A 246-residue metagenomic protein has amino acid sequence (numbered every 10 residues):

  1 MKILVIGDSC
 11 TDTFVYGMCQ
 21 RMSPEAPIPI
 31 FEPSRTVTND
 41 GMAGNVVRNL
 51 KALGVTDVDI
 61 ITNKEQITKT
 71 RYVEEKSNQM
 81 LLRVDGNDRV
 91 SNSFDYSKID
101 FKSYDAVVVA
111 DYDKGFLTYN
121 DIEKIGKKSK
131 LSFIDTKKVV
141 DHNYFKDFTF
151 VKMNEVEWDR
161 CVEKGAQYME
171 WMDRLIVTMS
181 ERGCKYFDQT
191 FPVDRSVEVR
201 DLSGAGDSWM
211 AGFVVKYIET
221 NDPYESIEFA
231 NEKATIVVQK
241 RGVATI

Functional and structural regions predicted by a protein language model:
M1-L4, I99, N143, G165: Short amphipathic alpha-helices and their capping/turn segments at secondary-structure boundaries
K2-I3, T11-V109, D121, K128: Conserved N-terminal subdomain of the carbohydrate kinase-like
I6-G7, N154: A secondary-structure boundary/capping signal
G7, K51, T62, T136 (+1 more regions): Short beta-strand/turn micro-motifs composed of small residues that flank or help shape donor/cofactor-binding pockets
D8-S9, Y112, S208: Active-site metal-binding loops of divalent metal-dependent hydrolases
M22, A26, Y72-N87, A106-A166 (+1 more regions): Conserved beta-alpha-beta core of the PfkB/ribokinase-like small-molecule kinase fold
D57-V58, T149-E155, F191-V193: Short hydrophobic/aromatic-enriched beta-strand-loop microsegments
S103, N120-D147, V162-I246: Conserved phosphate-binding/catalytic region of the ribokinase-like
